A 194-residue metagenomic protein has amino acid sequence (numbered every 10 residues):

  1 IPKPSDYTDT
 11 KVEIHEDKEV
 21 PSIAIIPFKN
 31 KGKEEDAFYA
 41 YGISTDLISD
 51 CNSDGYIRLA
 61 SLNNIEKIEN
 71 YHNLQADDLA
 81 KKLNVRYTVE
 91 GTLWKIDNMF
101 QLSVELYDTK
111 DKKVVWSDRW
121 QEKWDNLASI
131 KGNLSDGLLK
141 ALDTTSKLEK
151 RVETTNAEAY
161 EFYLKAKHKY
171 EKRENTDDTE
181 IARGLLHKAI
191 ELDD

Functional and structural regions predicted by a protein language model:
I1-I14, A37, Y41-G184: Catalytic-center loop of serine/cysteine hydrolases
I14-V20, D194: Extreme N-terminus of proteins, especially the signal/transit-peptide cleavage junction and the first residues
E19-S22, M99-Q101: A structure-centric signal for secondary-structure junctions around beta-strands
V20-G32: Short beta-strand segments enriched in small/hydrophobic residues
I25, V85, A189-I190: Hydrophobic aliphatic residue packing
E158, D193-D194: Internal alpha-solenoid helical repeat scaffolds
A166, L192-D193: A structural motif in tetratricopeptide-repeat
